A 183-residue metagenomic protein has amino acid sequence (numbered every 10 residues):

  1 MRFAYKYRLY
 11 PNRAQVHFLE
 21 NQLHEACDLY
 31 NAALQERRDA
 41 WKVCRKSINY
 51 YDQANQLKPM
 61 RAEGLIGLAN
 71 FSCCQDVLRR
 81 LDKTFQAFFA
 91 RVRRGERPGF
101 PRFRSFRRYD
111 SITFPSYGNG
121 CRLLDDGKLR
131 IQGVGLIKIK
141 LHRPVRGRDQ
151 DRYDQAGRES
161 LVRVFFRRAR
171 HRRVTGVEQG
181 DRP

Functional and structural regions predicted by a protein language model:
M1-P183: Nucleic-acid substrate recognition interfaces
